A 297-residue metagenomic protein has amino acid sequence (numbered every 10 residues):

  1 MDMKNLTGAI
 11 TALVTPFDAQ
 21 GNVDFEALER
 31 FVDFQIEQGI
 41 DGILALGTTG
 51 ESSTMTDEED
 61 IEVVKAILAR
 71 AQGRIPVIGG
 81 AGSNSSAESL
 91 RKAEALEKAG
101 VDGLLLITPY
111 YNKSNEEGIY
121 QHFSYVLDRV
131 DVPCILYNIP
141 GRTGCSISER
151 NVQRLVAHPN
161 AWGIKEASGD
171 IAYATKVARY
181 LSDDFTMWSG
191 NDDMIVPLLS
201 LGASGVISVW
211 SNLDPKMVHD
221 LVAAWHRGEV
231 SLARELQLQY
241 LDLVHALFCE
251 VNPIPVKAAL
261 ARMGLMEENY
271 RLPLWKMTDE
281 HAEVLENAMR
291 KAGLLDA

Functional and structural regions predicted by a protein language model:
M3-T11, T15-S146: Active-site beta->alpha loop and helix N-cap motifs at the rims of alpha/beta catalytic domains
N5-P16, Q38-I40, T49, S200-A203 (+1 more regions): C-terminal alpha-helical cap/extension of soluble enzyme domains
F25, E29-V32, E149, A282-M289: Short, amphipathic alpha-helical "lid/cap" segments that border enzyme active or binding sites
L28, D60, V64, S89 (+6 more regions): A general structural signal for well-ordered alpha-helical segments in protein cores
E62, A66-R70, A95-A99, Y125 (+7 more regions): Alpha-helical structural signal in soluble globular domains
D128-R129, R142-F248: Catalytic alpha/beta core domains of metabolic enzymes, predominantly
N138, N160, R271-L272: Glycine-rich phosphate-binding "P-loop"
I139, A167, A259: Short, well-ordered beta-to-alpha junction loops that form the rim of enzyme active sites and present histidine/acidic
